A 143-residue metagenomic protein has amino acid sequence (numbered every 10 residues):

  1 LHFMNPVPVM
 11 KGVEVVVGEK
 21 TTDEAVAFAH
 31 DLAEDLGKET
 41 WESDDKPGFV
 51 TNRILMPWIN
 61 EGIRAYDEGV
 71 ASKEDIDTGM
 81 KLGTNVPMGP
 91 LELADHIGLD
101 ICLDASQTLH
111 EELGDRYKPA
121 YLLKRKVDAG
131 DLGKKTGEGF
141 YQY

Functional and structural regions predicted by a protein language model:
L1-V13: Rossmann-like NAD(P)(H) cofactor-binding subdomain of soluble oxidoreductases
M4-N5, V50, I54, I97: A generic short alpha-helical patch detector that favors 3-5-residue windows in or near N-terminal regions
N5, E19, P47: Residue-level detector of flexible, active-site-proximal loop/helix-junction positions within diverse enzyme catalytic
N5-P8, T22, D31: Rossmann-like dinucleotide/flavin-binding elements
P8, I54-W58, V86: Alpha-helix N-cap/N′ positions at the starts of helices
M10, I59-N60, S106: Residue-level signal for cytosolic alpha-helical hairpin/rod architecture
E24-F28, E34-D45, F49, I63-E68 (+1 more regions): NAD(P)-dependent Rossmann-like dehydrogenase/reductase catalytic/cofactor-binding core
